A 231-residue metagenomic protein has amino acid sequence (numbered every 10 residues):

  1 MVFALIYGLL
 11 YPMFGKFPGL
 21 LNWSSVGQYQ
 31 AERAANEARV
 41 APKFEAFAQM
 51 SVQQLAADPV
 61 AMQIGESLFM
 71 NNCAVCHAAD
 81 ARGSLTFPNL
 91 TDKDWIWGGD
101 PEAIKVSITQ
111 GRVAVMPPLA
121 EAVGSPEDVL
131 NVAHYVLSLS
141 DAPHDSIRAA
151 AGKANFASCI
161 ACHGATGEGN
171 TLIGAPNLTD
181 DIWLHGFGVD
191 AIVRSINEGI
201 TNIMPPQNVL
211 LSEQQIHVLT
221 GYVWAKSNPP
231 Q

Functional and structural regions predicted by a protein language model:
M1-A57, A79, W97-A103, S107 (+2 more regions): Periplasmic c-type cytochrome electron-transfer domains
F14-P18, M62, L68, A114: Hydrophobic, ordered structural segments
G15, V75, A114, A142-P143 (+3 more regions): Generic macromolecular interface patches on structured domains
F17, W23, Q63, A81 (+3 more regions): Generic detection of intrinsically disordered/low-complexity segments and helix-coil linkers/edges
A38-L68, N131-F156, Q231: Electrostatic cytochrome c docking/interface patches
A57-R82, K105-T109, H144-G169, D180 (+2 more regions): Sequence/structural segment immediately N-terminal to covalent heme-attachment motifs in c-type and related
D80, P230-Q231: Surface-exposed helix-capping loop/turn segments at secondary-structure junctions
L85, T91-D141, N170-N228: Extracytoplasmic electron-transfer domains, predominantly the class I c-type cytochrome c fold
